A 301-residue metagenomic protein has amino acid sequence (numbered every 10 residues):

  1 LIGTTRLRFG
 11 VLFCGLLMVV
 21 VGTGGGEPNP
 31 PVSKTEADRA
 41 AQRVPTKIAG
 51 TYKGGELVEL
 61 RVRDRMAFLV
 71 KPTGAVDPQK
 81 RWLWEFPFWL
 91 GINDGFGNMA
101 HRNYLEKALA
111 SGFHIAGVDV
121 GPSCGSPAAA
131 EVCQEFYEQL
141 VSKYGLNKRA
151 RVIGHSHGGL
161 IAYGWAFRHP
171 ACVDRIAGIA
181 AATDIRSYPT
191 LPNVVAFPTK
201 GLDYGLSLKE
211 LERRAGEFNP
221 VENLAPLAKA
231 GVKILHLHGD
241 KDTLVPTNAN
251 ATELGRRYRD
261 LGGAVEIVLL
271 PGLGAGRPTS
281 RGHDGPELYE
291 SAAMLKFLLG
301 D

Functional and structural regions predicted by a protein language model:
G10-V20: Bacterial N-terminal signal peptides
P28-P78, V194-G201: A domain-start/cap signature at the N-terminus of enzymes
T73-K107: Short, surface-exposed "cap/lid" segments of acyl-processing enzymes
Y104-C124: Conserved alpha/beta-hydrolase
C124-G145: Alpha/beta-hydrolase active-site loop
K143, R149-A196: Primarily recognizes the serine-hydrolase "nucleophile elbow" in alpha/beta-hydrolase and SGNH/GDSL folds
S187-T252, R256-R259: The feature captures the conserved acid-bearing segment of alpha/beta-hydrolase catalytic domains
L244, N248-D301: C-terminal catalytic histidine-bearing segment of alpha/beta-hydrolase fold enzymes
